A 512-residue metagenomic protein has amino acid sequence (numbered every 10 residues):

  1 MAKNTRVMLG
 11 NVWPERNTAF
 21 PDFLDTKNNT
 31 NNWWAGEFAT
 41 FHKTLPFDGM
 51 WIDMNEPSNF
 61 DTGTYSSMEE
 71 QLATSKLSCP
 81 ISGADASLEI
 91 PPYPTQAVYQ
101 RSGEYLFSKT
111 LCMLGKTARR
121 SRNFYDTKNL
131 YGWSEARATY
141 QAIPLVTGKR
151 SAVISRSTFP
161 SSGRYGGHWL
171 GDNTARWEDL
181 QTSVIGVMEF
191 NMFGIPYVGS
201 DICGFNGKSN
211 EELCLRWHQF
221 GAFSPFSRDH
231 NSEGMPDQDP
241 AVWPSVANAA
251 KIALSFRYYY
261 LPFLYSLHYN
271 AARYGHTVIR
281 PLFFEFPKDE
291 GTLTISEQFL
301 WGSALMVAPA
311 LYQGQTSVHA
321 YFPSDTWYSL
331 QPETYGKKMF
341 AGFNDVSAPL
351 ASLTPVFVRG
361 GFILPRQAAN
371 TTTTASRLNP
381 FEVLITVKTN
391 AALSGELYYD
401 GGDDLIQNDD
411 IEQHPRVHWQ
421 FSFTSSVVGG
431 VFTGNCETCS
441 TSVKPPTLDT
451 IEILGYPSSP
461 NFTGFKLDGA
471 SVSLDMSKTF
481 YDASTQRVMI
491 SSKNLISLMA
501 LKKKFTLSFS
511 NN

Functional and structural regions predicted by a protein language model:
M1-R359, L364: Catalytic-domain carbohydrate-binding cleft regions of carbohydrate-active enzymes
T5, F47, I195, S394 (+3 more regions): Generic secretory/membrane-interface signal
P91, A97, T326, E396-L397 (+2 more regions): Intrinsically disordered, low-complexity segments enriched in small/polar residues
S296-E297, V318, W419, T463 (+1 more regions): Residue-level detector of beta-strand structural context in well-folded domains
L330-A351, G464-S491: Solvent-exposed beta-strand/loop surfaces of large extracellular or lumenal domains
V358-S471, D482-N512: Accessory, solvent-exposed terminal regions and/or long lumenal/extracellular loops of proteins
